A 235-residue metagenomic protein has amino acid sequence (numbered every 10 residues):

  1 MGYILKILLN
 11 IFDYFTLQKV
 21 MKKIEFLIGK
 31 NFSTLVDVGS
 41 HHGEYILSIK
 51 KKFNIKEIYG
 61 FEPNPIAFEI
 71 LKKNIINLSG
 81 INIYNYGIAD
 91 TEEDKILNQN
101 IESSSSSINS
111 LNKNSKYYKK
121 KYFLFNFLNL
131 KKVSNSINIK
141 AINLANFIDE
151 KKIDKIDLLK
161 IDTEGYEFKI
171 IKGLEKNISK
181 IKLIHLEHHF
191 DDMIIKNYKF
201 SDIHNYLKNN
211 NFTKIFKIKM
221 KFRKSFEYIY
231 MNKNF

Functional and structural regions predicted by a protein language model:
M1-F235: Phosphate/nucleotide-binding beta-alpha loop and adjacent structural elements of enzyme active sites
